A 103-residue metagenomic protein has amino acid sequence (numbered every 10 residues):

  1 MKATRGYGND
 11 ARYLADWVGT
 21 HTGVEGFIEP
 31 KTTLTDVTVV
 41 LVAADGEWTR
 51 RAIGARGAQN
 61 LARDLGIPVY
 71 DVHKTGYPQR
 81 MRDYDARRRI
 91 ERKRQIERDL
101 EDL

Functional and structural regions predicted by a protein language model:
M1-L103: Intrinsic disorder
